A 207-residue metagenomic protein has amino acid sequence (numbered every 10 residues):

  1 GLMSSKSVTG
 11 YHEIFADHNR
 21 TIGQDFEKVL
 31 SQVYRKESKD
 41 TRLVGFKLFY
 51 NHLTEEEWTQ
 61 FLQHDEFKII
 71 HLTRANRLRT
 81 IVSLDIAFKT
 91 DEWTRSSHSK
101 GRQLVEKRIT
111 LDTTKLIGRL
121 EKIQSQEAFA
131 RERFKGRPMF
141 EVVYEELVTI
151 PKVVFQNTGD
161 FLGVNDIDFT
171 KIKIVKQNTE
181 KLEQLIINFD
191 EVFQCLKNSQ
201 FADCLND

Functional and structural regions predicted by a protein language model:
G1-R42, N178-L185: PAPS-dependent sulfotransferase catalytic core
M3, S7, I86-K89, G163 (+1 more regions): A generic structural signal for secondary-structure junctions that act as hinges or helix/strand caps at the edges
V8, F67, F201-A202: A general structural signal for well-ordered secondary-structure junctions
E13, E127, E145: Acidic-residue sensor for enzyme active/binding pockets
R20-T21, R131-N206: The conserved 3'-phosphoadenosine-5'-phosphosulfate
S31-Y34, E92-R95, I187-K197: A polyampholytic, Gly/Pro-enriched intrinsically disordered region
L43-L48: Conserved two-lobed SF2 helicase motor
F49-E141, K152-I167: PAPS-dependent sulfotransferase catalytic domain
